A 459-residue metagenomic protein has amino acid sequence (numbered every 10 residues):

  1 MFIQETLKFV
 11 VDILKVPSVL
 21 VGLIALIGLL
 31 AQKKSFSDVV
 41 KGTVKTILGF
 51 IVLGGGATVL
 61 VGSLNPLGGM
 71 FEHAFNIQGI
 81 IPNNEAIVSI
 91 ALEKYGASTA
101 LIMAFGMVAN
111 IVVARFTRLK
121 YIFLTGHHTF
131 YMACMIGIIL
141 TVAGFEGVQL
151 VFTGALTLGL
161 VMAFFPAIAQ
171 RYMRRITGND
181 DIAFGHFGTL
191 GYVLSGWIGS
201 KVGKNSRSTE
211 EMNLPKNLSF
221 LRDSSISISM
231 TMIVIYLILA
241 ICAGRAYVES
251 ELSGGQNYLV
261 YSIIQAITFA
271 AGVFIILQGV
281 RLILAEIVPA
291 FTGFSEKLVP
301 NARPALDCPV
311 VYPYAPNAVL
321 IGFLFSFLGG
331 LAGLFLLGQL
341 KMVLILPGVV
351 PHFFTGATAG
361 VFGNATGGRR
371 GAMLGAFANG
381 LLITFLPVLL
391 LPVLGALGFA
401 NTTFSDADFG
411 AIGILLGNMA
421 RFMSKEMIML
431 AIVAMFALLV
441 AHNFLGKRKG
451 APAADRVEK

Functional and structural regions predicted by a protein language model:
F2-G56, L101, F105, A109-D307 (+3 more regions): Signature of multi-pass transmembrane helix bundles
F2-L7, V61-P66, I81-E93, V108-K120 (+2 more regions): Short juxtamembrane and helix-loop transition motifs at transmembrane-helix boundaries in membrane proteins
G42, G49-A100: Membrane helical hairpin/interfacial module
A57, H73-F75, A97-L101, G188-Y192 (+2 more regions): Short, charged low-complexity intrinsically disordered segments located at boundaries of structured domains
G62, P66-G69, P387, L391-F399: Juxtamembrane/transmembrane-helix interface segments of polytopic membrane transporters
E72, L140, A359-G363: Hydrophobic alpha-helix position signal
I80-L92, T117-H127, F220-E251, L328-T358: Hydrophobic alpha-helical transmembrane segments and immediately flanking/interface helices in integral membrane
R115-L119, C308-V388, P392: Hydrophobic alpha-helical bundle architecture
